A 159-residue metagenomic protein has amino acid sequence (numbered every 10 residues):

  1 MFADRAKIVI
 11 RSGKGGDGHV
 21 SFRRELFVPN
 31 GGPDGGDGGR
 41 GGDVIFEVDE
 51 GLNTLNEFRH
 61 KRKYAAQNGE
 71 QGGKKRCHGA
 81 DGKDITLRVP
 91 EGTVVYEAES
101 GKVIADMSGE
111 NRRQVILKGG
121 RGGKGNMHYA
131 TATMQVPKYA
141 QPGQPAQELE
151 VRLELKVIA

Functional and structural regions predicted by a protein language model:
M1-A159: Conserved P-loop NTPase architecture
